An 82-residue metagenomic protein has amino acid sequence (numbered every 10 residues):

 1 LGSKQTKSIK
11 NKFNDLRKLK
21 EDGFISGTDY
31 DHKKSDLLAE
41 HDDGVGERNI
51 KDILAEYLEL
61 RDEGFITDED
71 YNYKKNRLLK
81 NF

Functional and structural regions predicted by a protein language model:
L1-Q5, A39-N49: Intrinsically disordered, low-complexity Ser/Thr-rich linker and spacer segments in cell-wall-related proteins
I9, F13-K20, F24-I25, Y30 (+6 more regions): Fold-core signature of tandem repeat domains
